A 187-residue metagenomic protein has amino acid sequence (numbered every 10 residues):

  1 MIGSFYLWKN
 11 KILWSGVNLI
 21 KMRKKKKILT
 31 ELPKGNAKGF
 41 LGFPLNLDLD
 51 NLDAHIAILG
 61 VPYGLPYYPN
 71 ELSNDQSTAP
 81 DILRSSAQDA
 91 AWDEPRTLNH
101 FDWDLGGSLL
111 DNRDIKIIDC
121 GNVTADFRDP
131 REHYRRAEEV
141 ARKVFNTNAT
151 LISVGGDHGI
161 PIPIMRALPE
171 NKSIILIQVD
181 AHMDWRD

Functional and structural regions predicted by a protein language model:
F5-Y6: Aromatic (phenylalanine/tyrosine) cluster motif
N10-G16, I20-D187: Conserved alpha-helical scaffold segments that buttress catalytic/binding sites
